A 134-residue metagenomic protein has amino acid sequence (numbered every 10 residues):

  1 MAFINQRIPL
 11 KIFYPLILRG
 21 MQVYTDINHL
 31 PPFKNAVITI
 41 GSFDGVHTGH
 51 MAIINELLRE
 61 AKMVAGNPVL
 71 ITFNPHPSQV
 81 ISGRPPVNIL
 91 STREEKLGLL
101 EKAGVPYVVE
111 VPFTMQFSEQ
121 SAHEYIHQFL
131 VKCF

Functional and structural regions predicted by a protein language model:
R7: Cationic, low-complexity basic patches in intrinsically disordered or flexible, solvent-exposed regions
K11-F134: Nucleotidyltransferase catalytic core that binds NTPs
